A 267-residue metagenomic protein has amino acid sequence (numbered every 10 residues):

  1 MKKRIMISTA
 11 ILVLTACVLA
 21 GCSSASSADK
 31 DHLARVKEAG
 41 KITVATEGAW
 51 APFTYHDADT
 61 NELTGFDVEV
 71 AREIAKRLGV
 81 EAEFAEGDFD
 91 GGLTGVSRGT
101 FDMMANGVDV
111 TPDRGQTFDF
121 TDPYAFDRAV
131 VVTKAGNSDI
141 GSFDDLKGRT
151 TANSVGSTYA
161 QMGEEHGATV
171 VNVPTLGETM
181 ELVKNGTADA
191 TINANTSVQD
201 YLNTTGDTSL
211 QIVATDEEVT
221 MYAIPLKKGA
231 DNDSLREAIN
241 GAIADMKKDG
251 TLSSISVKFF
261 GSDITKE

Functional and structural regions predicted by a protein language model:
A16-G21: C-terminal motif of bacterial Sec signal peptides marking the signal peptidase cleavage site
S23, V68-R77, S157, M221-S262: Extended ligand-binding regions for polar small-molecule ligands
A28-A105: Extracytoplasmic small-molecule ligand-binding "clamshell" domains of the periplasmic binding protein/Venus flytrap
T46-A51, L63-K76, D127-G177, N195-S197: Bilobed "Venus flytrap"/periplasmic-binding protein-like clamshell domains and structurally analogous long
R72, K76, E81-D145: Acidic, polar ligand-binding/catalytic clefts
F84-T94, S138, G156-S157, V171-N185 (+1 more regions): Short helix-initiation/N-cap motifs at beta->coil->alpha
V108-Q116, M162-E165, D189-V219: A ligand-binding cleft/hinge motif common to bilobed small-molecule-binding domains
F126-T133, Q199, N203-G241, S262-E267: Periplasmic-binding protein-like
